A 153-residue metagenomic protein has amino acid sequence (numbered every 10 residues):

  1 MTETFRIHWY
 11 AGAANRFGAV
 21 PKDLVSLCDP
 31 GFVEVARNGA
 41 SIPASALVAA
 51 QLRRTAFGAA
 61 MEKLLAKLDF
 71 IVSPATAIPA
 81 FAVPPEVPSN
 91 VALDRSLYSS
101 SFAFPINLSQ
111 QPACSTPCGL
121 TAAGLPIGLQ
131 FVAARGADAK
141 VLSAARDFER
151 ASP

Functional and structural regions predicted by a protein language model:
M1-I7: Acidic helix-start/capping segments at beta-turn-to-alpha-helix junctions
F5, A49, A80-S100: Short, surface-exposed loop/helix-turn segments at secondary-structure junctions that function as lids/hinges flanking
I7-E62, P112-L125: Short helix-loop capping/hinge segments that flank enzyme active sites or metal/cofactor-binding pockets
G12-C28, S100-S101, A137-R150: Short, basic, helix/turn surface patches
I42, V48, A59, K67 (+1 more regions): Structural helix-boundary/capping segments
T76: Short glycine-/small-residue-rich Rossmann-like dinucleotide-binding loops
L93-T116: Small-aliphatic-rich amphipathic alpha-helix that forms the alpha element of a beta-alpha
